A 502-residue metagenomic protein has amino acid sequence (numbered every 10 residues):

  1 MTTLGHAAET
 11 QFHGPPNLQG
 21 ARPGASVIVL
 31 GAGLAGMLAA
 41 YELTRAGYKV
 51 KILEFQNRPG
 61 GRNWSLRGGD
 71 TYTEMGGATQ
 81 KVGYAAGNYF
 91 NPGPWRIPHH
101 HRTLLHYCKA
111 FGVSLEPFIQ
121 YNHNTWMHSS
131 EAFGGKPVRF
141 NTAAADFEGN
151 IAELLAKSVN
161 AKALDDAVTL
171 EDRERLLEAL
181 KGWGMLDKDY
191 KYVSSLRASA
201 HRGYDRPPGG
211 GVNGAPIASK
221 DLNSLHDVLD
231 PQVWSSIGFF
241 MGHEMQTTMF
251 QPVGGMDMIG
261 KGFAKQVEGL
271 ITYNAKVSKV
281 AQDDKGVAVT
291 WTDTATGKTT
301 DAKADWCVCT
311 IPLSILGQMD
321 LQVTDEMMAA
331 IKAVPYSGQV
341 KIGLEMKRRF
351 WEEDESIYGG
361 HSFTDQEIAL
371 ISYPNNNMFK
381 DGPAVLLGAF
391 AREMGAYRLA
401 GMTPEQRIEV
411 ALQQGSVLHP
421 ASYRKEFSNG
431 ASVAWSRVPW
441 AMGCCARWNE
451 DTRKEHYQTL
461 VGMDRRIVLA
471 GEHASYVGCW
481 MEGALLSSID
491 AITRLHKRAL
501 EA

Functional and structural regions predicted by a protein language model:
L4-G14, G286, G338, E352-A502: Conserved flavin/dinucleotide-binding core of flavoenzymes
P15-K157: N-terminal glycine-rich phosphate/pyrophosphate-binding loop and immediately adjacent elements
L18-A21, K81-Y89, W234-T248, A389-R398 (+1 more regions): Short glycine/proline-rich turn/loop motifs
Q120, S130-V168, L316, K347-I368 (+1 more regions): Rossmann-like dinucleotide-binding core of oxidoreductases
N124, E131, V159-K276, D284-G286 (+5 more regions): Active-site/ligand-binding neighborhood in enzyme catalytic cores
S130-R139, S278, D283-A295, A434-K454: Charged, often glycine-rich, active-site loop that binds/positions anionic groups
Y273-L387, L418: Mid-domain catalytic core of redox enzymes that form a hydrophobic substrate pocket/lid adjacent to a catalytic redox
